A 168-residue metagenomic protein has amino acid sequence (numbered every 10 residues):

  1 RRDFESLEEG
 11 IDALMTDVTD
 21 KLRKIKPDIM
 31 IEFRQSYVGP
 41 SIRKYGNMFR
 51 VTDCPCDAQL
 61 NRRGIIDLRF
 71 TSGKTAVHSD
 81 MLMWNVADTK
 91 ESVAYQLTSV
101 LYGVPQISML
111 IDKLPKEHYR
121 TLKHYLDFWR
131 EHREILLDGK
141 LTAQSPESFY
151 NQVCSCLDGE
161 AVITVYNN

Functional and structural regions predicted by a protein language model:
R1-D12, W84: The substrate-binding groove and active-site-proximal loops of carbohydrate-active enzymes, especially glycoside
L14-N168: Active-site-proximal substrate-binding groove within the catalytic cores of carbohydrate-active enzymes
